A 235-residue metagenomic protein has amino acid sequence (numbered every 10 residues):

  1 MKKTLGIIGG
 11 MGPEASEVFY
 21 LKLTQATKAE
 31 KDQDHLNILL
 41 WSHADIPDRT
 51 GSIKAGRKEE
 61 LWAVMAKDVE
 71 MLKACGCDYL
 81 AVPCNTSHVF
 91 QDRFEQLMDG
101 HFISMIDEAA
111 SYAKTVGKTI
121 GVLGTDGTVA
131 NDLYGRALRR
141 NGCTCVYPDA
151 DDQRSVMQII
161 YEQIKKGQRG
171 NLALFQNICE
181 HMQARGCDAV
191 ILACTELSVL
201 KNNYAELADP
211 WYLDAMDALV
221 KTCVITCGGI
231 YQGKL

Functional and structural regions predicted by a protein language model:
M1-L235: Non-catalytic structural scaffold of enzyme domains
